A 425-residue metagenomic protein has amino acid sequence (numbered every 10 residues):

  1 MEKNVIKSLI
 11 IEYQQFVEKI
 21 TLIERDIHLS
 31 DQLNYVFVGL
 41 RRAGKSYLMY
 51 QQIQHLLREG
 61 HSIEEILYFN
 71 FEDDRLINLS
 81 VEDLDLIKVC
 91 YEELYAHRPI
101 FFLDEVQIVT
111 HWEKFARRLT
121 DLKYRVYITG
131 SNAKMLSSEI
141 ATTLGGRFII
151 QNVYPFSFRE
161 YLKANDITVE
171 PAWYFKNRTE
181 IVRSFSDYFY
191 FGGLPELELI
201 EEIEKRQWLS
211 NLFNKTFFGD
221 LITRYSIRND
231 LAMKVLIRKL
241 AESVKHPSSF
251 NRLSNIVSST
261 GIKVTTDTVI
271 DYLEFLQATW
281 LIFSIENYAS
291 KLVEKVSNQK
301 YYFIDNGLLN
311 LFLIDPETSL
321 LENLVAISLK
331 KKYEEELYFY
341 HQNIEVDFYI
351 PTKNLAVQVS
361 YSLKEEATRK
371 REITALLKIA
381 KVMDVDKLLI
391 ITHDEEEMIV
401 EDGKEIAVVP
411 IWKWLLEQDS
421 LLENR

Functional and structural regions predicted by a protein language model:
E2-Y13, A133, E139-P247: Interdomain motor-coupling "hinge/lid" segment immediately C-terminal to the ATP-binding subdomain of NTP-driven enzymes
Y13-Q32: Pre-Walker A adenine-sensing motif
F37: Hydrophobic anchor at the beta1->P-loop junction of P-loop NTPases
R41-R42: Walker A (P-loop) phosphate-binding loop of P-loop NTPases
K45-S46: Conserved lysine of the Walker
E65, L199-A356, Y361: Accessory nucleic acid-recognition modules appended to NTPase machines
L67-H97: Short glycine-rich substrate-engagement loop in P-loop NTPases that contacts/grips substrate
E395-R425: Domain-level recognition of nuclease-like catalytic cores that cleave nucleotide substrates
